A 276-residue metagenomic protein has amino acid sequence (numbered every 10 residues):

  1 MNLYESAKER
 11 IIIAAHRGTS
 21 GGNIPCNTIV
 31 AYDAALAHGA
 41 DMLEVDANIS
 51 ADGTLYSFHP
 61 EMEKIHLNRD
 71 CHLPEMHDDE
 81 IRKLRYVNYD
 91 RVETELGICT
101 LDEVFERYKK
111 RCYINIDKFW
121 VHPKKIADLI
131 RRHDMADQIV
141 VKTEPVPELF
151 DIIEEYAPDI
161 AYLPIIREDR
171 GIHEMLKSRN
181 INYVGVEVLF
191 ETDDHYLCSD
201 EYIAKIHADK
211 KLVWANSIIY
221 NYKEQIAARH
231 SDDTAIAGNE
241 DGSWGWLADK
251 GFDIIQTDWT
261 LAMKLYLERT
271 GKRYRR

Functional and structural regions predicted by a protein language model:
M1-R276: Phosphate-group recognition and catalysis centered on beta-loop-alpha active-site segments
